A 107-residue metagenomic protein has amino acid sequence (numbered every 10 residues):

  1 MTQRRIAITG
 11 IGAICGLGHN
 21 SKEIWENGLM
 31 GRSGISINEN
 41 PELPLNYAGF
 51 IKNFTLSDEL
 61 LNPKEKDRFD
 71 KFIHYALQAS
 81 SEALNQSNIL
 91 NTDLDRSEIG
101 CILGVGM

Functional and structural regions predicted by a protein language model:
M1-M107: Conserved "HGTGT" condensation-loop signature of ketosynthase/thiolase-family condensing enzymes that catalyze
